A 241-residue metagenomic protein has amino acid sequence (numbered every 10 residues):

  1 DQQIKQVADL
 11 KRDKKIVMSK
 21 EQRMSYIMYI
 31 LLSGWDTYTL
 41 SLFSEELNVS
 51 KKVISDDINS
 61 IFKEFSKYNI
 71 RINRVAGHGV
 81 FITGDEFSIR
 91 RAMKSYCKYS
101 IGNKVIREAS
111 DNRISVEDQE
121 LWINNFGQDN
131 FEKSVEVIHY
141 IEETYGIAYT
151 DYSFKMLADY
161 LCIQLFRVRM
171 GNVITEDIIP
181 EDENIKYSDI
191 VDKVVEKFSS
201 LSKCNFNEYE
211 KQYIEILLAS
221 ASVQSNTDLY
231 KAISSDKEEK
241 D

Functional and structural regions predicted by a protein language model:
D1-D241: A cross-family "folded-core" feature that marks the main globular domain of proteins
